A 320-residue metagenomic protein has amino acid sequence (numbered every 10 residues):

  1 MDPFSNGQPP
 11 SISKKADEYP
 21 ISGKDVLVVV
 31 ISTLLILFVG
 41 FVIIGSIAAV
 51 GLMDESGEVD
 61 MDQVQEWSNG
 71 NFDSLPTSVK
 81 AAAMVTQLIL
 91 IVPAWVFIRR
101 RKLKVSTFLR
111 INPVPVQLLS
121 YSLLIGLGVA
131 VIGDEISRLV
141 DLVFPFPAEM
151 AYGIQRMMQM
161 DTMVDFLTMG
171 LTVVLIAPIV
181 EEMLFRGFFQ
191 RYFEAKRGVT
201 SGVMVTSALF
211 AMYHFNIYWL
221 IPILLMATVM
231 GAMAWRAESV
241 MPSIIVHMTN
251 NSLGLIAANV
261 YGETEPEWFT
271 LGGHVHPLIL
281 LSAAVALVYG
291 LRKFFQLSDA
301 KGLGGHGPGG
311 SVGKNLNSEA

Functional and structural regions predicted by a protein language model:
M1-R110, S252-A320: N-terminal, membrane-interfacial amphipathic/helix-forming hydrophobic leader that caps and precedes the first
V30-I47, L119-E135, G231-T249: Hydrophobic alpha-helical membrane-insertion segments
V42, M204-S207, A211-V275: Functionally important transmembrane alpha-helices
G51-L52, V131-M150: Functional transmembrane-helix hotspots
G70-A81, I154-T168: Short aromatic-rich membrane-water interface segments that cap or initiate transmembrane helices in multi-pass membrane
A81-A83, I111-R138, R197-I223, G307-G309 (+1 more regions): Hydrophobic alpha-helical transmembrane segments of integral membrane proteins
V143-M160, L184, F188-A195: Membrane-interface interhelical connector segments
V180-V205, A232-S239: Membrane-interface helix/loop boundary segments of multi-pass membrane proteins
